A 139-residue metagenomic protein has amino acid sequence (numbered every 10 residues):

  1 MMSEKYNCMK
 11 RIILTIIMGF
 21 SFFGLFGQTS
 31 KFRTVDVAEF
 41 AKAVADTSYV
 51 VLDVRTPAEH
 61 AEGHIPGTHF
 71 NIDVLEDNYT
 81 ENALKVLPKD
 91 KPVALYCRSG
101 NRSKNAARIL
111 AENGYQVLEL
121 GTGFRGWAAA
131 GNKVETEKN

Functional and structural regions predicted by a protein language model:
S3-Y6, K10-I13, F23-A43, Y49 (+2 more regions): Rhodanese-like catalytic fold shared by cysteine-dependent sulfurtransferases and DSP/PTP-type phosphatases
G19-F20: Repetitive helical segments and hydrophobic/amphipathic motifs
Y96: Short, surface-exposed ligand- or partner-binding patches at beta-edge/loop junctions that are enriched in aromatics
